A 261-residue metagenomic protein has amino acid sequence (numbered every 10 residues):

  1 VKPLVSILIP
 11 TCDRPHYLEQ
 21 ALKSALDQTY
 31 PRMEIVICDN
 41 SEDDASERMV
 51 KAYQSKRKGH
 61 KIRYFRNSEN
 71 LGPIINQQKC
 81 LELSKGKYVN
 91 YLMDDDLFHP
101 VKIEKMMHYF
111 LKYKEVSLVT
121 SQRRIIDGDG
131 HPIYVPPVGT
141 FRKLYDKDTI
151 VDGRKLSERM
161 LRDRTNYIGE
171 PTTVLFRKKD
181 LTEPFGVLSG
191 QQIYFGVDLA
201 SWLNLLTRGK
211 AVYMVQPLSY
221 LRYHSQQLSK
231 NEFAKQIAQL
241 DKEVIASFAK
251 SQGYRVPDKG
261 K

Functional and structural regions predicted by a protein language model:
V1-L26: N-proximal low-complexity "stem/linker" segments adjacent to membrane-targeting elements
K2-V5, L26-I37, A45, G59-R63: Short loop->beta transition adjacent to catalytic acidic/histidine clusters or analogous donor-positioning motifs
D39-M49, E69, M93: A conserved acidic beta->alpha catalytic loop
D44-Y53, L97, V101: Acidic helix N-cap motif at the loop->helix transition within catalytic regions of sugar-transfer enzymes
N67-S84, K105: Glycine-rich, basic loop-to-helix element that forms the pyrophosphate-binding segment of sugar-nucleotide handling
V89: Short aromatic/hydrophobic "clamp" motif used to bind/position activated sugar donors
V101-F141: Conserved donor NDP-sugar-binding/catalytic core segment of glycosyltransferases
G139-A234: Conserved nucleotide-sugar donor-binding catalytic segment
